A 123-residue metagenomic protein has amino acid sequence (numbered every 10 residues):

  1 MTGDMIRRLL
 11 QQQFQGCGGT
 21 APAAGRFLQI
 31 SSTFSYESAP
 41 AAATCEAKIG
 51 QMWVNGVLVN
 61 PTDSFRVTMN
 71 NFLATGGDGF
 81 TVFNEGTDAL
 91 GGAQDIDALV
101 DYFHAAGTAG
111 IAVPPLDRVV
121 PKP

Functional and structural regions predicted by a protein language model:
M1-P123: Feature captures C-terminal
